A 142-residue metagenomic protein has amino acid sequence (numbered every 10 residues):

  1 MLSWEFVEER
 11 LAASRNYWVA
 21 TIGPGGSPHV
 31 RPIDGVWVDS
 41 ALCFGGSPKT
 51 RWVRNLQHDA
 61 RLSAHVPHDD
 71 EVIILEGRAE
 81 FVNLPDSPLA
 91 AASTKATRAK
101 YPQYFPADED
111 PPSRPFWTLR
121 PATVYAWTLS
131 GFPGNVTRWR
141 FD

Functional and structural regions predicted by a protein language model:
M1-Y17: Short, basic/aromatic recognition patches
L2, E71-D142: Charged, gly/pro-rich active-site loop segments
E8-E9, D34, R54, F105-E109: Short secondary-structure boundary/capping segments
E9, G25, P67-D69, E109: Generic marker of residues within folded, mature protein domains
A13, H29, H58, P111-S113 (+1 more regions): Residues that act as N-cap/strand-start positions at coil-to-secondary-structure junctions
S14-P48, R54-L56, L62-V66, I74-R78: Short beta-strand segments
R15-N16, R61, P102, V124: Generic structural signal for secondary-structure transition and capping sites
Q57-L62, K95, A99: Short, intrinsically disordered, mixed-charge
